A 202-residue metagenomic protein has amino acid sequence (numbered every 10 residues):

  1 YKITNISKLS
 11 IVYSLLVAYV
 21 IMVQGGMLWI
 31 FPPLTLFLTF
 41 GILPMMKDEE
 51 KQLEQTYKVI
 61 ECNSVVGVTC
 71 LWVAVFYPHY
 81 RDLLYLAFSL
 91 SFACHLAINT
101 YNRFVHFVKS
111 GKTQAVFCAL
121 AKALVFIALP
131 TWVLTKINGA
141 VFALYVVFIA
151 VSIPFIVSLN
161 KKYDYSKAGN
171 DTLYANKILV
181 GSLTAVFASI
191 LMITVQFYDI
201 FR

Functional and structural regions predicted by a protein language model:
Y1-R202: Hydrophobic alpha-helical transmembrane segments
